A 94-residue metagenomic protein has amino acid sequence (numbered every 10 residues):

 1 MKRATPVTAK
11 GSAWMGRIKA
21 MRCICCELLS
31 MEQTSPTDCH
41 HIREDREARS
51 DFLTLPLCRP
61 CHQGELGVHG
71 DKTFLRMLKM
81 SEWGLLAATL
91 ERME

Functional and structural regions predicted by a protein language model:
M1-R17, M31, F74-L86, R92-M93: Replace "small metal-dependent catalytic modules" with "small catalytic or cofactor-binding modules
T5, C39-R43, D71: Generic, low-specificity signal for short hydrophobic/alpha-helical stretches with a mild N-terminal bias, encompassing
T8-D38, P60: Short cysteine-rich loop/turn motifs with clustered Cys
S12-M15, R43-E44, A48: Short, mixed-charge, low-aromatic patches
K19, L53-T54: Residues that flank catalytic or metal-binding motifs in active/ligand-binding sites
T37-D45, C58-G64: Histidine-centered catalytic micro-motifs
R46-L53, Q63-E94: Polybasic, low-complexity binding patches
